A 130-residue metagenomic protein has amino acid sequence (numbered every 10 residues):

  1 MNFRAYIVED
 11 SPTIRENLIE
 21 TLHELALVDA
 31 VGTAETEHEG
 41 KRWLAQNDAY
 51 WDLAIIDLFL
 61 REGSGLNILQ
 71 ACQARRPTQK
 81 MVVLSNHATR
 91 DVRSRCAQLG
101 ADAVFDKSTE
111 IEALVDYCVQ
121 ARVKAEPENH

Functional and structural regions predicted by a protein language model:
E9: Conserved acidic carboxylate
P12-G32: Two-component/phosphorelay signaling modules centered on CheY-like receiver
T33, L60-G63, Q98: Residue-level signal for the "D+5" position in two-component response regulator receiver
T33-L53: Acidic, metal-coordinating helix/loop segments flanking the phosphotransfer/catalytic sites of two-component signaling
W51, I55-L69: Conserved phosphotransfer microenvironments
N67, A88-F105, T109: Alpha4 helix (beta4-alpha4-beta5 surface) of REC/receiver domains from two-component response regulators
V119-H130: The C-terminal output helix
